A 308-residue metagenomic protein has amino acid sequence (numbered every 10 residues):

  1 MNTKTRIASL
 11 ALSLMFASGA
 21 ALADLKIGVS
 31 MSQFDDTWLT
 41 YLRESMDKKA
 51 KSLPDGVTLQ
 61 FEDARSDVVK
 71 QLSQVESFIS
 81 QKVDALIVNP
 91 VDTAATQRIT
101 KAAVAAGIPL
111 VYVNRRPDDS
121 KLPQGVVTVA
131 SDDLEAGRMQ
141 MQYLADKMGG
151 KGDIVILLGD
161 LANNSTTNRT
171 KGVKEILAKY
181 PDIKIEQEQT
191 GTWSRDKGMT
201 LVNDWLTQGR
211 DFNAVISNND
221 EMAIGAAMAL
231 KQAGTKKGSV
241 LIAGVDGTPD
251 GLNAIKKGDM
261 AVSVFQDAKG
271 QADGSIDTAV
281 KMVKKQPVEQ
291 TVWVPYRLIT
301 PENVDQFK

Functional and structural regions predicted by a protein language model:
M1-S9: Bacterial N-terminal signal peptides that target proteins for export
A17-A20: N-terminal signal peptide c-region/cleavage motif recognized by signal peptidases
L22-K308: A residue-level marker of the well-folded mature domains of exported/periplasmic proteins
